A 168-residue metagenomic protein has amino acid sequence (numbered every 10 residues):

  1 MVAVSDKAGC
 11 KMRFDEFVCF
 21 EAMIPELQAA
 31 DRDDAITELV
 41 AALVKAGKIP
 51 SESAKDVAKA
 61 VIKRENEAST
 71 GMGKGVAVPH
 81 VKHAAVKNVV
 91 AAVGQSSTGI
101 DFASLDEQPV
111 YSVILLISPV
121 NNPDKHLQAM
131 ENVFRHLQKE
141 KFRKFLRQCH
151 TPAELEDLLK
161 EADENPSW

Functional and structural regions predicted by a protein language model:
M1-W168: Cytosolic covalent-transfer regions centered on His/Cys nucleophiles that carry phosphoryl or persulfide groups
